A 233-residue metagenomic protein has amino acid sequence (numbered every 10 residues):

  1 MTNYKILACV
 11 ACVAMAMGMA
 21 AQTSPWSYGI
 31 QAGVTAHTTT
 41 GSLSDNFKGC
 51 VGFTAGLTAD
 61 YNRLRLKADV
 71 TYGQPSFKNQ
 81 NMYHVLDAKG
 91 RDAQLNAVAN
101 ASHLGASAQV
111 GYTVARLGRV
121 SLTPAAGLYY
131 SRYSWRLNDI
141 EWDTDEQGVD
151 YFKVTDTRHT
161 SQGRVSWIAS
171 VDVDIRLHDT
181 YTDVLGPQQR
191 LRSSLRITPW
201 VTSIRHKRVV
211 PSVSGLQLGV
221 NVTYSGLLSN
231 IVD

Functional and structural regions predicted by a protein language model:
M1-G29: Bacterial Sec-dependent N-terminal signal peptides
A21-D69, N221-L227, D233: Short glycine/proline- and aromatic-enriched beta-strand/turn motifs that initiate or cap beta-hairpins
Q22-I30, N62-A68, G118-P124, G163-V165 (+2 more regions): Outer-envelope beta-barrel architecture signal
Y28-I30, V51-A55, S102-A108, V165-V173 (+1 more regions): Hydrophobic, lipid-facing positions within transmembrane beta-strands of outer-membrane proteins
V34-T40, Y61-R63, V70-S76, V114 (+4 more regions): Transmembrane beta-strands of outer-membrane beta-barrel pores
H37-F47, T71-L104, S131-I168, H206-V213: Extracellular/periplasm-exposed beta-strand and loop segments of Gram-negative cell-envelope proteins, dominated by
A99-S134: Hydrophobic, well-structured mid-protein blocks that either form specific transmembrane helices
D172-D233: Predominantly the C-terminal beta-signal and adjacent terminal strand-loop region of outer-membrane beta-barrel
